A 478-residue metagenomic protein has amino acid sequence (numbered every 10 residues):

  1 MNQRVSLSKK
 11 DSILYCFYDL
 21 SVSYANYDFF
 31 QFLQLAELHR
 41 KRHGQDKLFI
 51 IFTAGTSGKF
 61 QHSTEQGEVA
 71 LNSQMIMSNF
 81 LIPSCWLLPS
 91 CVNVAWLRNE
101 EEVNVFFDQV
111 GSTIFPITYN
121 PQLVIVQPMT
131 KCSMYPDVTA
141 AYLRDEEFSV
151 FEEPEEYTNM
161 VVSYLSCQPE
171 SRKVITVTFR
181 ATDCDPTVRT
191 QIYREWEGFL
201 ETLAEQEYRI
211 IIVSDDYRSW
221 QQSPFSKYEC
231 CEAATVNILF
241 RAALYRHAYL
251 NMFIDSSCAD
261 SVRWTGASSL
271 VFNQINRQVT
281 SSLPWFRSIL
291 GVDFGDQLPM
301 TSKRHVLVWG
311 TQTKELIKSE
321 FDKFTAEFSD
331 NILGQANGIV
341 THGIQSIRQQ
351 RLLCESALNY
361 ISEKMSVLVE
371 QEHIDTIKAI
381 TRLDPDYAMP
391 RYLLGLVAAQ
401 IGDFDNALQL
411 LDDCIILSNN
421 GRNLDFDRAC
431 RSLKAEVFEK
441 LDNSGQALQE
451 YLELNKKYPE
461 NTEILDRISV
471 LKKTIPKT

Functional and structural regions predicted by a protein language model:
M1-E155: Secretory-pathway glycan-assembly enzymes, especially type II membrane glycosyltransferases that use nucleotide-sugar
Y24, R241-R287: A donor-sugar binding/catalytic signature common to diverse glycosyltransferases and related nucleotide-sugar
S112-S163, L283-Q349: Leloir-type glycosyltransferase catalytic cores
R172-D183, Y193-I238: Catalytic donor nucleotide-activated moiety binding site of glycosyltransferases and closely related
M389, R422-D425, A429, E463: Start-of-helix register in tetratricopeptide repeats
